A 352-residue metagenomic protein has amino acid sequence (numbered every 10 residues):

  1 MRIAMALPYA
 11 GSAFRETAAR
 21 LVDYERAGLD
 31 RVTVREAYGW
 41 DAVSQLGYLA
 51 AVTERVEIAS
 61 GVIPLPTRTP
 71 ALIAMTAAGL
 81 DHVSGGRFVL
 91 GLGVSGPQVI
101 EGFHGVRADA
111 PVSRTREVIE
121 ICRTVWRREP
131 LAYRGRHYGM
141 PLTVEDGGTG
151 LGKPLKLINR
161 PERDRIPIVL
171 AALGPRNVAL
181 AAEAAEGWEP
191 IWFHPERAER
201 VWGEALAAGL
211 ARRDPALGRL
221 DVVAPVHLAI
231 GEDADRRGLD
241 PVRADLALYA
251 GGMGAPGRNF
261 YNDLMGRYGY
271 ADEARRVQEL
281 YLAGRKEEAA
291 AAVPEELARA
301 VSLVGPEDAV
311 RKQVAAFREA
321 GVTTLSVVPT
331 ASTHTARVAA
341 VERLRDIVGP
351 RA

Functional and structural regions predicted by a protein language model:
M1-A352: Active-site-adjacent structural elements that line small-molecule/cofactor binding pockets in enzymes
